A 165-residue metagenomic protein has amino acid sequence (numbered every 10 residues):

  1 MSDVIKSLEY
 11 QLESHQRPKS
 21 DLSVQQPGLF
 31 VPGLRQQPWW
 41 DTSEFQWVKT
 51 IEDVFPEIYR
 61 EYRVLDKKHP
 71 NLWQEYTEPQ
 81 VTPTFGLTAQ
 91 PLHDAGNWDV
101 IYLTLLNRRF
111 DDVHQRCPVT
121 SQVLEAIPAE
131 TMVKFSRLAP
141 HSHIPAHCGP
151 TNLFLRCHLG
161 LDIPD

Functional and structural regions predicted by a protein language model:
M1-K134, L138-C148, F154, D162-P164: Fe(II)/2-oxoglutarate oxygenase catalytic core
C157: Structured ligand/cofactor/substrate-binding pocket environments in proteins
